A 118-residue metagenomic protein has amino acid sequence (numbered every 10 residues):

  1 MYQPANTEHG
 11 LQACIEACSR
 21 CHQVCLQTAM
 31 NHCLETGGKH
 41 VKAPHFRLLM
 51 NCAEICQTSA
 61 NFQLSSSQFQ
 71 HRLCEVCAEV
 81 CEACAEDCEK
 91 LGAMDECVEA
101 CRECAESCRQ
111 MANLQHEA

Functional and structural regions predicted by a protein language model:
M1-A118: Amphipathic alpha-helical hairpins
